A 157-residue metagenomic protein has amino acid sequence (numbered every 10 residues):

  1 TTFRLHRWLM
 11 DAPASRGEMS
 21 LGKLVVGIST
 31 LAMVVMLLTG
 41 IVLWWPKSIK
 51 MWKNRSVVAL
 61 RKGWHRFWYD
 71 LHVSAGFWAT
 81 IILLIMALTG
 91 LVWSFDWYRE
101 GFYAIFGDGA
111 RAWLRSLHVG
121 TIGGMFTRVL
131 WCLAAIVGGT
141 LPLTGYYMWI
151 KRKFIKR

Functional and structural regions predicted by a protein language model:
T1-R157: Conserved histidines in hydrophobic membrane contexts and catalytic metal-binding motifs
